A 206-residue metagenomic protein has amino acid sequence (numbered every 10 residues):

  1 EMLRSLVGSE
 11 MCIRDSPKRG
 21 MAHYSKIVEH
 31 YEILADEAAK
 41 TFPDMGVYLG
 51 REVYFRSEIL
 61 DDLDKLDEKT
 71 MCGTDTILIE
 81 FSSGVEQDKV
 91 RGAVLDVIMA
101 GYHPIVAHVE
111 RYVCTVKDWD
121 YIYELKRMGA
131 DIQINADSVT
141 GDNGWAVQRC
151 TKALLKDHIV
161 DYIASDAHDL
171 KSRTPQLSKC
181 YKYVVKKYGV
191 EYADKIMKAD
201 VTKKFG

Functional and structural regions predicted by a protein language model:
E1-G8, C12-I13: Single conserved hydrophobic/aromatic residue that forms the stacking wall/gate of nucleotide- or nucleobase-binding
R14-R19, Y54-R56, R111-T115, V139-D142 (+1 more regions): Active-site environment of divalent metal-dependent phosphoester hydrolases
R19-S25, G144-A146, P175: Short, solvent-exposed loop/turn segments at secondary-structure boundaries
G20-Q133: Extended substrate/RNA-proximal surfaces in nucleic-acid metabolism proteins
L78-I79, T140-G144: Extended, charge-rich low-complexity interaction segments
C150: Catalytic cores of alpha/beta
I159-P175: Short acidic/histidine-rich active-site segments
L177-G206: Mid-to-C-terminal alpha-helical segments outside catalytic/metal-binding sites
